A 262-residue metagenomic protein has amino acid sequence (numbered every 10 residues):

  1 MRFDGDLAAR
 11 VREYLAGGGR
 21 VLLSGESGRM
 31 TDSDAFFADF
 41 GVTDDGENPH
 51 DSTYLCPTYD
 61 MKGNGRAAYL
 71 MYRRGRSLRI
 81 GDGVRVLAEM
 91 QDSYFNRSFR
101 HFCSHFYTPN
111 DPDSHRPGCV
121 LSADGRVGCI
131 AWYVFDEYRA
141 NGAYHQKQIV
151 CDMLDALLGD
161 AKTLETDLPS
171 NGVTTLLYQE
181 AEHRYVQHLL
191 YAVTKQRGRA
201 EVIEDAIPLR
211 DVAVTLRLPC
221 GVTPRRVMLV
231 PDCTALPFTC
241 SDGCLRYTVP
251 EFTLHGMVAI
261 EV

Functional and structural regions predicted by a protein language model:
M1-A38, S98, H105-P112, V230-L254 (+1 more regions): Helical hinge/lid and interdomain linker segments adjacent to catalytic or ligand-binding clefts that mediate domain
R2-G81, D92, L154-D155: A glycine-rich, often tryptophan-bearing local segment used as a flexible ligand/cofactor-contacting loop or short
G75, T108-A123, N171-Q179, T248: Short, surface-exposed beta-strand/loop micro-motifs that present aromatic residues
G83, S122-G128, A181-R184: Beta-strand-turn-beta hairpins that frame and shape the catalytic cleft of phosphate-ester-processing enzymes
R85-H115: Short, Gly/Ser/Thr-enriched beta-strand-loop segments that form substrate-interacting elements of hydrolase/peptidase
V127-S170, Y185: Catalytic cores of secreted or luminal carbohydrate-active enzymes
R184-Y191: Short, well-ordered beta-strand segments enriched in hydrophobic/aromatic residues
K195-G221: Surface-exposed beta-strand/loop patches in extracellular or lumenal glycoproteins
